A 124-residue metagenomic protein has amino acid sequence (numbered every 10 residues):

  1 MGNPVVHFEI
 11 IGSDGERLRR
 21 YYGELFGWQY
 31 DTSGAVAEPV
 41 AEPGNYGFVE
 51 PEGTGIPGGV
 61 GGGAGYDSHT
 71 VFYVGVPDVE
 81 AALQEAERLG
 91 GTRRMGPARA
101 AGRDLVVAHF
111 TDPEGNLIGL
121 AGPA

Functional and structural regions predicted by a protein language model:
M1-P4, A64-H69, A101-G102: Short glycine-enriched loop/turn motifs at secondary-structure junctions
G2, E9-G55, A101: Core segments of cupin and vicinal oxygen chelate
N3, I10, L83-Q84, L89-A124: Vicinal oxygen chelate
P4, P51, E80-A82: Macromolecular interaction modules
G44-G47, T70-F72, D104-A108: Short beta-strand micro-motifs in enzyme catalytic cores
A64-L89: Mid-chain, well-packed structural core segment of small domains
